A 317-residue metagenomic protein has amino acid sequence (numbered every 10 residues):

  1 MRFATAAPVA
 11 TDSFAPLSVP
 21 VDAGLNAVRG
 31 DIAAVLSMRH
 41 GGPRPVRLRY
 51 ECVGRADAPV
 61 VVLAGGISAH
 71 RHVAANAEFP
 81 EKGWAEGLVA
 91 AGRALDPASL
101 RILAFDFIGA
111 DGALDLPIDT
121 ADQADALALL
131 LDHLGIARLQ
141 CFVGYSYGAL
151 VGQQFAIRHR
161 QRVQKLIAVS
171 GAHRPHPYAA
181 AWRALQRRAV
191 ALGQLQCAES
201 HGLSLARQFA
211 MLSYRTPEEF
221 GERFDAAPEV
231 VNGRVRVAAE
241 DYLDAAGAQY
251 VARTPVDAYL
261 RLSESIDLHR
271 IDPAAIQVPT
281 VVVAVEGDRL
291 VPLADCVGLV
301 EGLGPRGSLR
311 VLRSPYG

Functional and structural regions predicted by a protein language model:
A23, G30, R187-V278: Alpha/beta-hydrolase
E51-A110: N-terminal cap/lid subdomain of alpha/beta-hydrolase-fold enzymes
A121-Q140: Conserved acidic catalytic loop of the alpha/beta-hydrolase fold
R138-P177: Conserved hydrolase catalytic core segment
I167-Q196: Flexible "cap/lid" loop of the alpha/beta hydrolase fold
I276, V282-A284, D288: Short beta-strand/loop motif that positions the catalytic acidic residue of the alpha/beta-hydrolase fold
R289-D295: Conserved alpha/beta-hydrolase "acid-adjacent" motif
R306, L312-G317: Histidine-bearing beta->alpha loop at or near hydrolase active sites
